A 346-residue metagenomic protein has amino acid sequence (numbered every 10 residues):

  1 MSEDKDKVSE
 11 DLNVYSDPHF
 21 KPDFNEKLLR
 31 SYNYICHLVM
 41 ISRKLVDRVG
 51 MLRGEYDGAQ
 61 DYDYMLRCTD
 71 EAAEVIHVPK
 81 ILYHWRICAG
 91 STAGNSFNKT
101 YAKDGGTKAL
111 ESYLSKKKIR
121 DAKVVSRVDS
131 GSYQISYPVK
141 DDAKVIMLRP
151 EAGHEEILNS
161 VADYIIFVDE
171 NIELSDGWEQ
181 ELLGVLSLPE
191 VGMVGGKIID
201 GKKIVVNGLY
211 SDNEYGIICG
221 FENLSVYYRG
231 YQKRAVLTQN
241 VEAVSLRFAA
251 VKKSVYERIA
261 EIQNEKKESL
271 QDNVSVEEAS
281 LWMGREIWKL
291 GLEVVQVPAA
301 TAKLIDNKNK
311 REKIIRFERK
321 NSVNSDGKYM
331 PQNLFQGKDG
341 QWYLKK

Functional and structural regions predicted by a protein language model:
M1-V14, I172-Y215: Conserved donor NDP-sugar-binding/catalytic core segment of glycosyltransferases
V8, P18-M40, N213-S254: A recurrent flexible, glycine/aromatic-enriched loop bordering the glycosyltransferase active site that acts as
N25-E111, S245-V251, A260-E268: Conserved nucleotide-sugar donor-binding catalytic segment
Y56, L66-W85, E111-A122, E265-S275 (+1 more regions): Catalytic donor-sugar/metal-binding loop of nucleotide-sugar-dependent glycosyltransferases
D63, A143-I146, W282: Cell-envelope/extracellular polymer assembly enzymes that use nucleotide-activated donors
H84-T107, I204-D212, K303-R316: Nucleotide-sugar-dependent glycosyltransferase catalytic core
T100-V145, E214-V241, S245, E293-V294 (+1 more regions): C-terminal, non-catalytic tails of nucleotide-sugar-dependent glycosyltransferases
V161-S175: Short beta-strand-to-loop acidic/aromatic patch adjacent to the donor-nucleotide binding site
